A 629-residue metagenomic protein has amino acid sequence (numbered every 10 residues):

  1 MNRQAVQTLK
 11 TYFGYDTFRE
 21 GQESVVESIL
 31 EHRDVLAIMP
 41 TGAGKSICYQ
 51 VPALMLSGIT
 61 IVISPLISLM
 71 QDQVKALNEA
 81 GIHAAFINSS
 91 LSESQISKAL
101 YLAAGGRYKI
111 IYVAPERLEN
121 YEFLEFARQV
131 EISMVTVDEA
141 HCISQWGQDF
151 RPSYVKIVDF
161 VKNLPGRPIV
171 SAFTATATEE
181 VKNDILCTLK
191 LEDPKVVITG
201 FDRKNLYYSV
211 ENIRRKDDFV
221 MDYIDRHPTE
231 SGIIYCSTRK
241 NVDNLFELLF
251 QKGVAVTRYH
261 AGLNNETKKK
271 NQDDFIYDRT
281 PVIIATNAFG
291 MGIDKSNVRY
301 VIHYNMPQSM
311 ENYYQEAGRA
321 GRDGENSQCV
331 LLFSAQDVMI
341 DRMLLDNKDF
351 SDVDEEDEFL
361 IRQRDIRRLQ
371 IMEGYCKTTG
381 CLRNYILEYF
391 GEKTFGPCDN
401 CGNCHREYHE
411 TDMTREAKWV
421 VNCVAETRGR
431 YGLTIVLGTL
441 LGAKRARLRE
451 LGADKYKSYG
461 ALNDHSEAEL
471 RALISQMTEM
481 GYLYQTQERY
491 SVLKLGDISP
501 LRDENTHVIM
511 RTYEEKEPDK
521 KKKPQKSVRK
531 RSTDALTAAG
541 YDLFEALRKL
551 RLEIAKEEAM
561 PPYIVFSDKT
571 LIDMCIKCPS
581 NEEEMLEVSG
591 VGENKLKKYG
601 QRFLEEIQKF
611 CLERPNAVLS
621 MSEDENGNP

Functional and structural regions predicted by a protein language model:
N2-A5, I340, V353-E355, R364-I366 (+2 more regions): Accessory DNA-binding and partner-docking regions appended to nucleic-acid-acting proteins, especially the terminal
R3-Y12, D16, E20, S24-S46 (+5 more regions): Helicase motor core with emphasis on the C-terminal RecA-like subdomain
S28, H303, Y375, D573-M574: Short alpha-helical segment immediately N-terminal to, or the first helix within, an HTH/HTH-like DNA-binding domain
S68: Conserved Rossmann-like nucleotide-cofactor binding loop
L360-F390: Short, charged low-complexity linear segments at domain edges
